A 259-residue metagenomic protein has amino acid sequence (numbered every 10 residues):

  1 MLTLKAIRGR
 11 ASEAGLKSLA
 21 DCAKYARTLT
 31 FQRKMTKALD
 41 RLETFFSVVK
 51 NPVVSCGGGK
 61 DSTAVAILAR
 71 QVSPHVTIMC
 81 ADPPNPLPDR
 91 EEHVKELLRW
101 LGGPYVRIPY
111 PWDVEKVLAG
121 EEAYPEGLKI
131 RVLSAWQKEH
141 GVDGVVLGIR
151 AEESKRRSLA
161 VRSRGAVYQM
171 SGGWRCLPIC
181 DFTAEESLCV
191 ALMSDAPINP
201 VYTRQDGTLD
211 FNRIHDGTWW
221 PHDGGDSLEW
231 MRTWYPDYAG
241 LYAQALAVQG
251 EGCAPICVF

Functional and structural regions predicted by a protein language model:
M1-F259: Nucleotide-activated chemistry modules centered on ATP-dependent adenylation/adenylyltransferase
